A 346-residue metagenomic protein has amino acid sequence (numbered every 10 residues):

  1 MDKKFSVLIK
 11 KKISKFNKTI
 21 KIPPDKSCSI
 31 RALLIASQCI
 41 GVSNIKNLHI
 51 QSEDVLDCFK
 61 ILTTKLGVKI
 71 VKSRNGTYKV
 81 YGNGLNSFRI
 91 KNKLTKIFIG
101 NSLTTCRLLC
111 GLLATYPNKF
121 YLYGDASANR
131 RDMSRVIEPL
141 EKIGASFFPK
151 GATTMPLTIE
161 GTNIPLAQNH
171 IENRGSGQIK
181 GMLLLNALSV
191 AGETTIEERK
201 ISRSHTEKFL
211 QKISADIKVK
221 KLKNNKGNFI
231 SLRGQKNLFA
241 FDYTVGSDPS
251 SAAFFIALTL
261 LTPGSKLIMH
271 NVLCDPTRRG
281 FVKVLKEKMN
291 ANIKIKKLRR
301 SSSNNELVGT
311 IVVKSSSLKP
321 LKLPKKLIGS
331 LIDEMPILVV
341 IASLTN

Functional and structural regions predicted by a protein language model:
M1-N346: Structural preference for solvent-exposed beta-strand-turn elements and adjacent flexible terminal/loop segments within
